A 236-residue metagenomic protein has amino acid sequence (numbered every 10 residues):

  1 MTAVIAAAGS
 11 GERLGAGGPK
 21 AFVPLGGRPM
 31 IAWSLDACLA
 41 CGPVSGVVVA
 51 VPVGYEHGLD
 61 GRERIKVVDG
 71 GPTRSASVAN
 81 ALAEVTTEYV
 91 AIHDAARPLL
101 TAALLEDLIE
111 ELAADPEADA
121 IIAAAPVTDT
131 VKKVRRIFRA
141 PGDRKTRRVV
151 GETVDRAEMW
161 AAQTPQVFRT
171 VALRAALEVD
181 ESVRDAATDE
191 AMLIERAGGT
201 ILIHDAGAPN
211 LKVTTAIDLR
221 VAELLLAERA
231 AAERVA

Functional and structural regions predicted by a protein language model:
M1-V53: N-terminal glycine-rich phosphate-binding loop and ensuing alpha1 helix
I5, I31, A81, H93-D94 (+3 more regions): Residue-level signal for inorganic ion chemistry
G61-R74: Conserved donor nucleotide-binding strand/loop of the catalytic core
T73-L82: Glycine-rich, basic loop-to-helix element that forms the pyrophosphate-binding segment of sugar-nucleotide handling
Y89-A91: Short aromatic/hydrophobic "clamp" motif used to bind/position activated sugar donors
L100-L202, A236: Conserved core of the sugar-phosphate nucleotidyltransferase
I201-D205, L211-T214: Conserved active-site beta-strand element of glycosyltransferases/polysaccharide synthases
N210-A236: Hydrophobic helical membrane-anchoring modules
